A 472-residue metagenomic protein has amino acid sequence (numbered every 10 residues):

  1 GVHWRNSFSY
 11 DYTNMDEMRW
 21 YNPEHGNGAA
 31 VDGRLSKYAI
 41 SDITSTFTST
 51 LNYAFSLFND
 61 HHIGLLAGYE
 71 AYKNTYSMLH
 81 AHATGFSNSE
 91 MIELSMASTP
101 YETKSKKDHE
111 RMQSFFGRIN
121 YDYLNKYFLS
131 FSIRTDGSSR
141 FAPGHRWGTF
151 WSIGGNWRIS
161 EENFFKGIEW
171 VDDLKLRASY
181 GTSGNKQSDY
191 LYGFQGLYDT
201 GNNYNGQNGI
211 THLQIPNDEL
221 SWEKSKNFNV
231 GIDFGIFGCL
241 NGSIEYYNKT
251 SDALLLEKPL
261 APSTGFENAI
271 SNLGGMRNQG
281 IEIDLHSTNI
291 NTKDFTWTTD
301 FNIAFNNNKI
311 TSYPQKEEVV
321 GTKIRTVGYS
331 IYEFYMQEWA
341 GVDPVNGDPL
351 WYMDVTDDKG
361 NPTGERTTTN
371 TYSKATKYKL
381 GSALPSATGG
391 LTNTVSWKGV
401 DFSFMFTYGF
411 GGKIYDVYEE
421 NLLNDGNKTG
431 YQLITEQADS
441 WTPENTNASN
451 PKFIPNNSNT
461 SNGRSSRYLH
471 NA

Functional and structural regions predicted by a protein language model:
G1-Y21, A30-F334, L391, V395-K398 (+1 more regions): Extracellular/periplasmic, surface-exposed regions of secreted and cell-surface proteins
P23, H80, G193, D358-G360 (+1 more regions): Generic secondary-structure boundary signal with a strong preference for alpha-helix termini
A29, N205-L213, T250-L273, N308-L384 (+2 more regions): Surface-exposed, extracytoplasmic segments of Gram-negative outer-membrane nutrient-acquisition systems
T44, L384-S386: Short, surface-exposed loop/turn motifs at beta-strand boundaries within globular domains
